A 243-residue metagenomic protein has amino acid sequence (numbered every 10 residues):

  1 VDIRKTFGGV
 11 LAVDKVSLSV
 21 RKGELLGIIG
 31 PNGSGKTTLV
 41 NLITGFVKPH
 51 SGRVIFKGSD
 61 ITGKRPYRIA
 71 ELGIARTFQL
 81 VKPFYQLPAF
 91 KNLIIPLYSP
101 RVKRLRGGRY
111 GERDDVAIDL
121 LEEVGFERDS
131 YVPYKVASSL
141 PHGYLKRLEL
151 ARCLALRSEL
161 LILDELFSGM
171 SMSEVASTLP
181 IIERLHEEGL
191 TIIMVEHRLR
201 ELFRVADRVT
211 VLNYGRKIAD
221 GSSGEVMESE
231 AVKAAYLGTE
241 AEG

Functional and structural regions predicted by a protein language model:
V1-G243: Glycine-rich phosphate-binding loops of nucleotide-dependent enzymes
